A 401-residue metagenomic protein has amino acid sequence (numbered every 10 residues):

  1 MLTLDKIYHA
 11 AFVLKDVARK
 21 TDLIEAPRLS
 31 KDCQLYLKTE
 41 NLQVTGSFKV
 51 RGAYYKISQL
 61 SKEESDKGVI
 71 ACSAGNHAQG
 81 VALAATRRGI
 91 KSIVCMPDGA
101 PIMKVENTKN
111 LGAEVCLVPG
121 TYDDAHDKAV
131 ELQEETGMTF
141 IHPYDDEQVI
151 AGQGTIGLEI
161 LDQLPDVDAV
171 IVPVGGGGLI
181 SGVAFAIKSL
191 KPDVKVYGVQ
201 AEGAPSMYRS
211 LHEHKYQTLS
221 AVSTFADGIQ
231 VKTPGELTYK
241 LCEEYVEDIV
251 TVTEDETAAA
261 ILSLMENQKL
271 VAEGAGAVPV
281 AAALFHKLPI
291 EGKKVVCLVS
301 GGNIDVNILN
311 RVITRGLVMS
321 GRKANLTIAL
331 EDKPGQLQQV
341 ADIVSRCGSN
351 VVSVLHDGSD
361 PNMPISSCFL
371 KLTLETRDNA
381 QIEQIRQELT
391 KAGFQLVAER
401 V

Functional and structural regions predicted by a protein language model:
M1-V401: PLP-dependent amino-acid enzyme catalytic core
